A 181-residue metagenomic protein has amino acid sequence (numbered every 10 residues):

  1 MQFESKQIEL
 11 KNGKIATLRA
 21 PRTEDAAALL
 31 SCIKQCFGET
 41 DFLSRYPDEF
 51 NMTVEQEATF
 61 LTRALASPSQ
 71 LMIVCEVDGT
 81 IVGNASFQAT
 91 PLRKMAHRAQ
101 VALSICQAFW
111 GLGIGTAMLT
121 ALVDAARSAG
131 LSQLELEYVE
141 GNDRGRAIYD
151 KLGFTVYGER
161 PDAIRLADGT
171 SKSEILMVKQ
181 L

Functional and structural regions predicted by a protein language model:
M1-N12: Short acidic N-proximal helix/loop "leader" segments that mark the beginning of a domain or an inter-domain linker
A16-S31: A short beta-loop-alpha structural element at the N-terminal edge of CoA-dependent acyl/N-acetyltransferase catalytic
D25, G79, G113: Conserved G/P- and acidic residue-centered "switch" motifs that form tight phosphate/ATP-binding loops in soluble
S31-D48: Helix-loop element at the rim of GNAT/NAT acetyltransferase active sites that forms part of the acceptor-substrate
F37, E49-R98, A102-C106, L119-T120 (+2 more regions): Acetyl-CoA-dependent GNAT
L103-A108, L112, E140-G141: Active-site acidic-Proline motif in GNAT/NAT acetyltransferases
L119, A126-E137: Conserved GNAT acetyl-CoA-binding A-motif
E135-Y138, D150, T155-T170: Conserved catalytic-core motifs of GNAT/GCN5-like acyltransferases
